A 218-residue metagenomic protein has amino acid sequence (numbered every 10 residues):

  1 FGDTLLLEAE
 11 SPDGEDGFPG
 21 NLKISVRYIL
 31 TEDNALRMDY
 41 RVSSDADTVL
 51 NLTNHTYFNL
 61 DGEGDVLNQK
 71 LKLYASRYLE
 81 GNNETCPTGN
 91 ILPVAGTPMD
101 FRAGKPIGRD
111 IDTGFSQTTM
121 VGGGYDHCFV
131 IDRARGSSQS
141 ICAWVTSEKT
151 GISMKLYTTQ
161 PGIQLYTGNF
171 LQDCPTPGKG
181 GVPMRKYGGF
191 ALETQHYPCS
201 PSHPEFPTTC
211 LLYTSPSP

Functional and structural regions predicted by a protein language model:
F1-D33: Extended, loop-rich substrate-binding clefts of extracytoplasmic carbohydrate-active enzymes
E8-D13, S43, Q195-Y197: Generic short beta-strand segments
Y28, L36-S44: Short, well-ordered beta-strand segments enriched in hydrophobic/aromatic residues
S44-L67: Flexible glycine-rich active-site/ligand-binding loops centered on an Asp-His dyad
E63-E148, S153: Active-site/ligand-binding surface loops and adjacent short beta/alpha elements that line catalytic pockets across
D126, D132-H196: Acidic/His-leaning functional-site neighborhoods
Y197-T208: A conserved acidic, glycine/proline-rich C-terminal tail/linker
Y213-P218: Conserved small/polar residues in nucleotide/adenosyl-binding loops
